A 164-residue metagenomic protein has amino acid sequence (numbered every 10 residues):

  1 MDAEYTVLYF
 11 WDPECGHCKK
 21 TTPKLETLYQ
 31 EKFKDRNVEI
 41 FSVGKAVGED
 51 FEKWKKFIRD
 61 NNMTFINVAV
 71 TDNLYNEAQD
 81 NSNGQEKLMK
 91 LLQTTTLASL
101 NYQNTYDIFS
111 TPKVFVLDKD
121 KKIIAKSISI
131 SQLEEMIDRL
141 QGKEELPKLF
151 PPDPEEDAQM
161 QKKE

Functional and structural regions predicted by a protein language model:
M1, D35, D107-S110: Extracellular/periplasmic catalytic domains that process cell-envelope and extracellular macromolecules
M1-T6, Q30-E31: A short beta-strand-turn-helix
V7-L8, V114: Hydrophobic beta-strand anchors of alpha/beta hydrolase catalytic cores
Y9-C15: Aromatic-flanked redox-active Cys/Sec active sites in thiol-based oxidoreductases, especially the WC-centered
G16, N76-R139: Thiol/disulfide oxidoreductase modules built on the thioredoxin-like
K19-M63, V70-N81, T96-N101: Structural microenvironment flanking redox-active thiols in thiol-disulfide oxidoreductases
N67-V70, S127: Short acidic-hydrophobic, aromatic-tinged amphipathic segments that line or gate anion-handling sites
K143-E164: Non-globular targeting/processing and membrane-anchoring segments
